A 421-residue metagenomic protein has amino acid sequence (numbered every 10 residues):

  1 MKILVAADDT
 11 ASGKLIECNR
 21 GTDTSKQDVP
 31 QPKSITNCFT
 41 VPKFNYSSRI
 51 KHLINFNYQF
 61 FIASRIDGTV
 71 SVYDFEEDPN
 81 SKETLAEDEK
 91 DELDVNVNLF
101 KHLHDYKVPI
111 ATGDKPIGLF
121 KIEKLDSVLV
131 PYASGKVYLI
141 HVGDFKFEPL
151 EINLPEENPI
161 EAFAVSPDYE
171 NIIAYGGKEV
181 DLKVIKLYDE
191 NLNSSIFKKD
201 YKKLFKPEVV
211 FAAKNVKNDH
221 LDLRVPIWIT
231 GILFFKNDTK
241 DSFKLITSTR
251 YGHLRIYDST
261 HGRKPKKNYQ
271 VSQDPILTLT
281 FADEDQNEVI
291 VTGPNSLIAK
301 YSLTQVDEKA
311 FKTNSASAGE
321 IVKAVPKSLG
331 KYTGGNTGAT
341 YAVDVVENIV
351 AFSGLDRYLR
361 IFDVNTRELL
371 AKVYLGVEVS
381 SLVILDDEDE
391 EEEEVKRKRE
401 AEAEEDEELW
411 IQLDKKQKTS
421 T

Functional and structural regions predicted by a protein language model:
M1, L53-Y58, L119-D126, A162-N171 (+8 more regions): Loop/turn segments within WD40 beta-propeller blades
L4-A7, F61-R65, V128-Y132, I173-G177 (+3 more regions): Conserved beta-strand element within WD40/beta-propeller blades
A6-F44, I62-H102, K136-K146, T366: Beta-propeller domains
A11-K14, Y257-D389: Structured C-terminal portions of repeat-based eukaryotic scaffold domains
I16, V70-D74, V137-V142, L182-L187 (+3 more regions): WD40-repeat beta-propellers
T24-S25, P30-K51, F56-N57, T69 (+8 more regions): Terminal intrinsically disordered, low-complexity extensions flanking WD-repeat/beta-propeller proteins
K33-N45, E83-T84, D91-I110, F145-L154 (+5 more regions): A short beta-strand motif characteristic of beta-propeller blades
V97-V209, N215, F234-N237: Fungal eukaryote-biased detector of long internal structured cores
